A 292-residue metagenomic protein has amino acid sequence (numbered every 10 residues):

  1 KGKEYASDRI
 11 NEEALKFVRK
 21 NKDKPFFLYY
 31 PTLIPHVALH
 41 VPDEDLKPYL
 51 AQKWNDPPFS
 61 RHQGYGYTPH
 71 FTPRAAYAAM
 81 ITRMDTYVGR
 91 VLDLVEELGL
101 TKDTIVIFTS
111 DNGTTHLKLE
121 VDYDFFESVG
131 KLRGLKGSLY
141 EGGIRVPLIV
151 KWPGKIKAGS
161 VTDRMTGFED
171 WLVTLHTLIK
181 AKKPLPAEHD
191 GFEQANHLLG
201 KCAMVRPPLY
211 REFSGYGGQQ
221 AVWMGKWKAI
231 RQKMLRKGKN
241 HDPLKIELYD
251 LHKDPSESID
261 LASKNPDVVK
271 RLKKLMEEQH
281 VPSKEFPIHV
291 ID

Functional and structural regions predicted by a protein language model:
K1-L172, H176-F192, R231-K245, L251-S258 (+3 more regions): Active-site-proximal cap/lid insertion segments
L199-V205: Basic phosphate/pyrophosphate-binding loop/patch that engages nucleotide-derived ligands
C202, E212-G215: Segments of small-molecule ligand-sensing domains
P207-R211: WW-domain-binding short linear motifs
Y216-G218, K245: Residue-level marker for the onset of beta-strands and adjacent loop->beta junctions in well-ordered domains
